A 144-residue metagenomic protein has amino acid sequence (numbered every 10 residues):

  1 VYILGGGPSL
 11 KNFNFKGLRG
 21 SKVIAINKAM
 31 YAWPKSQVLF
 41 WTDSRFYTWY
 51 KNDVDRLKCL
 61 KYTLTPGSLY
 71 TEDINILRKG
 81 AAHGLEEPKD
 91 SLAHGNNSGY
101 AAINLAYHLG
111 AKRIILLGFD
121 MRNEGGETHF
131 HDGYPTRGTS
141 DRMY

Functional and structural regions predicted by a protein language model:
V1-Y144: Metal-ion/cofactor- or nucleotide/acyl-coenzyme-handling active-site neighborhoods
